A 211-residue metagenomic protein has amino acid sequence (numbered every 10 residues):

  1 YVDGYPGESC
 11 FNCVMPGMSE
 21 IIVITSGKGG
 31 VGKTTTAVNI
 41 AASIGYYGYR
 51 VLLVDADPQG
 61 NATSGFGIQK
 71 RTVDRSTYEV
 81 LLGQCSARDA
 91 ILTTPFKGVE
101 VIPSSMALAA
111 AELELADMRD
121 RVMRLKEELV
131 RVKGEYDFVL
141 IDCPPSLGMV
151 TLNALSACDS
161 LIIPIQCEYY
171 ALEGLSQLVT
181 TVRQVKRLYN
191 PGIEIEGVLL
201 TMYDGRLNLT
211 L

Functional and structural regions predicted by a protein language model:
Y1-L211: P-loop NTP-binding core
